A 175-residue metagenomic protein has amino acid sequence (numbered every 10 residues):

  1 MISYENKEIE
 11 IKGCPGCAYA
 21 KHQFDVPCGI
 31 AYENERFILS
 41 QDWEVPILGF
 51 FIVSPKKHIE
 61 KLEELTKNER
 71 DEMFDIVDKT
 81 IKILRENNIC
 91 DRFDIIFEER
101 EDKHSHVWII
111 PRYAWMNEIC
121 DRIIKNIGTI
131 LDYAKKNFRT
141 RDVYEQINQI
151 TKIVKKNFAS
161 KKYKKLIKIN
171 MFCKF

Functional and structural regions predicted by a protein language model:
M1-F175: HIT superfamily nucleotide-processing domains
